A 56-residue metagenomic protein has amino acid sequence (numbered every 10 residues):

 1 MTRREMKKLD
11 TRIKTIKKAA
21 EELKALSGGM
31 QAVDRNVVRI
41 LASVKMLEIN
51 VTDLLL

Functional and structural regions predicted by a protein language model:
M1-G28: N-terminal acidic leader/helix
K18, A25-L56: Short, charge-rich amphipathic interface segments used for partner binding and complex assembly
